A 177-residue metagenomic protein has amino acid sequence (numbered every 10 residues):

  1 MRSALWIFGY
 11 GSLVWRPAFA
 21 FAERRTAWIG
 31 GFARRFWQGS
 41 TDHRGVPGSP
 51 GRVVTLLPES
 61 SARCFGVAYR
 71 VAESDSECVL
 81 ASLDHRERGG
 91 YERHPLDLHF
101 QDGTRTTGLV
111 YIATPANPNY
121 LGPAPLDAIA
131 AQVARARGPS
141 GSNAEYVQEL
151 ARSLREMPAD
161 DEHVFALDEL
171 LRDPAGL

Functional and structural regions predicted by a protein language model:
M1-L177: A glycine-rich, hydrophobic/aromatic-adjacent loop/helix-cap motif
